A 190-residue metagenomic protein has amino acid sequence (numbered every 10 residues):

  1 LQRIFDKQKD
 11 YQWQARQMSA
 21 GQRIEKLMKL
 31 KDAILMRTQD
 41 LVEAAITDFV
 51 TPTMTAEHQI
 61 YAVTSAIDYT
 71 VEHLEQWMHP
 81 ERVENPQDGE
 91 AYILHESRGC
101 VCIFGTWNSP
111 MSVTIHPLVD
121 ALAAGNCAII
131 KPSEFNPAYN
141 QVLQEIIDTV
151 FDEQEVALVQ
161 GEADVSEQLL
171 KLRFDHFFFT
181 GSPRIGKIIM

Functional and structural regions predicted by a protein language model:
L1-Y92: N-terminal Rossmann-like NAD(P)+-binding subdomain of aldehyde/semialdehyde dehydrogenases
V83-M190: Rossmann-like NAD(P) dinucleotide-binding subdomain of oxidoreductase/dehydrogenase enzymes
